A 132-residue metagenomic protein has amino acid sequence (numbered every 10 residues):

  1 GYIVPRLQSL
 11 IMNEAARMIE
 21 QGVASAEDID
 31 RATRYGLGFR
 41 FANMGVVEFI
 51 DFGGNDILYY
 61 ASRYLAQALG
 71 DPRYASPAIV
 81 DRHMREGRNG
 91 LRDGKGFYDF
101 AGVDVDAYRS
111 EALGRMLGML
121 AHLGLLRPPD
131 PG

Functional and structural regions predicted by a protein language model:
G1-R6, V47-D51: A short glycine-threonine-serine/GTX helix/turn-capping micro-motif
Q8-M12: Structural/interface elements that position substrates and couple domains in central-metabolism enzymes
N13-E20: Short glycine/serine- and small hydrophobic-enriched flexible loop segments
E20-Q21, A26-G132: NAD(P)-dependent Rossmann-like dehydrogenase/reductase catalytic/cofactor-binding core
